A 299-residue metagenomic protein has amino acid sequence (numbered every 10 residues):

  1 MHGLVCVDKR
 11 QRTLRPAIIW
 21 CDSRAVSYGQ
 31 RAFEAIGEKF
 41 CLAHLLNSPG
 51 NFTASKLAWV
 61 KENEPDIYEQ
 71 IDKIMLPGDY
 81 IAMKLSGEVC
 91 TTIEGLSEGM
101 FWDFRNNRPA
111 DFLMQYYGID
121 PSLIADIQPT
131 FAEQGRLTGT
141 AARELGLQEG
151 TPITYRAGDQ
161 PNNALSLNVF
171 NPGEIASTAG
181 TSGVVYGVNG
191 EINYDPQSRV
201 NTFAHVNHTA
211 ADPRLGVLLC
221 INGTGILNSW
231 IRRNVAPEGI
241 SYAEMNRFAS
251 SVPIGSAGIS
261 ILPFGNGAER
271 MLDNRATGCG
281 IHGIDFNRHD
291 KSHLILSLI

Functional and structural regions predicted by a protein language model:
M1-V5, Q11: N-terminal cofactor/phosphate-binding cores enriched in small/glycine residues, especially glycine-rich loops such as
C6-V7, G187: Conserved hydrophobic "DFG−1" position in protein kinase catalytic cores
R12-L14, V89: Hydrophobic "anchor" residues
D22: Carbohydrate-associated surface elements
V26, F33-C90, G95, M100-G118 (+1 more regions): Active-site core segments that coordinate phosphate-bearing ligands/cofactors across diverse enzyme families
S122-Q128, P152-T154: General small-molecule cofactor/ligand-binding pocket signal
A125-E133, M245-A249: Short linear loop/turn motifs
